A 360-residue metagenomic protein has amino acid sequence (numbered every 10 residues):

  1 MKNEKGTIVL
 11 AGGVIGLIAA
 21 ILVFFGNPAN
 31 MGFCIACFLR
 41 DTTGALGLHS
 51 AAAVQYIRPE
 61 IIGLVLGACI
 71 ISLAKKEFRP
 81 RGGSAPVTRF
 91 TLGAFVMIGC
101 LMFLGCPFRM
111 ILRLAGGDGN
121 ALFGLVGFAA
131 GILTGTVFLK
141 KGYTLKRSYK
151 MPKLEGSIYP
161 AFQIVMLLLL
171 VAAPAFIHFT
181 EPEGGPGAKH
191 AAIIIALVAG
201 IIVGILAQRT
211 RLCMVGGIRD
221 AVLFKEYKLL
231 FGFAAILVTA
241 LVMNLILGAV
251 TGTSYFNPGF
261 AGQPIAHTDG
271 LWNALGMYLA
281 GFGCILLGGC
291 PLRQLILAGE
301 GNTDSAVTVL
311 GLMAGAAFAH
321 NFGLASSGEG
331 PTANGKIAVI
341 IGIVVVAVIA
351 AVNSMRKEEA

Functional and structural regions predicted by a protein language model:
M1-A360: Membrane-interfacial helix-loop segments of redox and metal-homeostasis proteins, especially TM-loop-TM junctions
